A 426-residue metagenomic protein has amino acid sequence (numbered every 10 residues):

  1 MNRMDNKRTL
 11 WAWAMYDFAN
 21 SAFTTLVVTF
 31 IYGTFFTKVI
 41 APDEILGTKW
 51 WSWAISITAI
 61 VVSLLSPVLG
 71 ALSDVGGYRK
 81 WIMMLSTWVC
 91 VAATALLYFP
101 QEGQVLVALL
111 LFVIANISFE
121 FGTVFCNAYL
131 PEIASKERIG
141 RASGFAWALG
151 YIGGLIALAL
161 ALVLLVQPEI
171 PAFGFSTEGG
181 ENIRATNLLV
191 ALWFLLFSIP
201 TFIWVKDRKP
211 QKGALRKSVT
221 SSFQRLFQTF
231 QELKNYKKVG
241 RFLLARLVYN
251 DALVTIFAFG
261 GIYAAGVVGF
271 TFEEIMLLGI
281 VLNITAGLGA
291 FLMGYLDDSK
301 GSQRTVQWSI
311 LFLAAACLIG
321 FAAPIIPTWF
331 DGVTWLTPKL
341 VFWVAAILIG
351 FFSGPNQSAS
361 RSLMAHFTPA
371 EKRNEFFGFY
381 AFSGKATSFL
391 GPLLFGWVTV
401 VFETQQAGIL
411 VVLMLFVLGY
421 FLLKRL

Functional and structural regions predicted by a protein language model:
N2-W11, K206-L244: Juxtamembrane intracellular "pre-TM" segments in multi-pass secondary transporters
T25-K49, A258-I275: Short amphipathic helix-loop junctions that connect adjacent transmembrane helices in Major Facilitator Superfamily/SLC
I45-G47, L165-L192, W335-T337, W397-F416: A membrane-interface helix-boundary motif in multi-pass transporters
L64-Y78, L288-S302, T328, T399: Helix-to-loop junctions at the C-terminal end of transmembrane segments in multipass secondary transporters
S73-T87, D298-L313: Cytoplasmic membrane-interface "Motif A"-like loop-to-helix N-cap segments of 12-TM Major Facilitator Superfamily
M84-G103, F312-W335: C-terminal ends and interior cores of transmembrane alpha-helices in multi-pass membrane transporters/permeases
A93, G103-G122, D331-P355: Hydrophobic core of transmembrane alpha-helices in multi-pass small-molecule transporters, especially MFS/SLC-type
F99, W193-W204, A323, I409-L426: Multi-pass alpha-helical transporter architecture, strongest for 12-TM Major Facilitator/SLC carriers used
